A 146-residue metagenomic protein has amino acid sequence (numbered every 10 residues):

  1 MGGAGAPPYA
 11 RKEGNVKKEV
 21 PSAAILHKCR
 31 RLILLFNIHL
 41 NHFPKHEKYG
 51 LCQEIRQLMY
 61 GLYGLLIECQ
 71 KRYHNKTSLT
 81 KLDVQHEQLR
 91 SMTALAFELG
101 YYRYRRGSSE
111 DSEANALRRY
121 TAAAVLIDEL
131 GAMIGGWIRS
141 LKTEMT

Functional and structural regions predicted by a protein language model:
M1-T146: Amphipathic alpha-helical assembly/interaction segments
